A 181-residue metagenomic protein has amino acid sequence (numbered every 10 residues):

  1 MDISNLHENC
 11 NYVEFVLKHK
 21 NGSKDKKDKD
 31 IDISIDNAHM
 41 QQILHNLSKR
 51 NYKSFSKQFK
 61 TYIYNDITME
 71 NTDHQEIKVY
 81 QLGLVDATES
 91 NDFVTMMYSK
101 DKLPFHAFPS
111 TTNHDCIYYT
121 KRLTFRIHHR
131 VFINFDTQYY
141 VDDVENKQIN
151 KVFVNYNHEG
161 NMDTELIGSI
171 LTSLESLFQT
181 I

Functional and structural regions predicted by a protein language model:
M1-I181: Phosphate-end processing signature that detects enzymes handling 5′-triphosphorylated RNA and polyphosphate
